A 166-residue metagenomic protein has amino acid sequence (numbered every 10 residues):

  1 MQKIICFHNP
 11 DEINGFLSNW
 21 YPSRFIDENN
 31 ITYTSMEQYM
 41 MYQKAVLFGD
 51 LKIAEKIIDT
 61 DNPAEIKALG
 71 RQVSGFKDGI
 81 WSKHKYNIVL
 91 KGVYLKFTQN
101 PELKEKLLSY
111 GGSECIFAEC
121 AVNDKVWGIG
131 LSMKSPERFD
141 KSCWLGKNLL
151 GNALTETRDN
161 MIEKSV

Functional and structural regions predicted by a protein language model:
M1-V166: Charged, low-complexity intrinsically disordered segments
